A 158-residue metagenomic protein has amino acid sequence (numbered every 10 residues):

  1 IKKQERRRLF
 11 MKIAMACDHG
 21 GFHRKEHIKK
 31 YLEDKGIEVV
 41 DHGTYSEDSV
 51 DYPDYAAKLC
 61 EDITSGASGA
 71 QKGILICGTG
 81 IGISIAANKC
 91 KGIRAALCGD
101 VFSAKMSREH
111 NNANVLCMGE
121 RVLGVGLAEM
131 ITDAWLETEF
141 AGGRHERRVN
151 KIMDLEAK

Functional and structural regions predicted by a protein language model:
I1-F10: Short, Lys/Arg-enriched N-terminal segments with co-localized hydrophobic residues within the first ~10-30 amino acids
K12-A16, G20-H23, V101-K158: C-terminal binding/interaction regions
H23-D34: Short, solvent-exposed amphipathic alpha-helices that sit in or adjacent to ligand/effector-binding or catalytic
E38-S49: A short beta-strand-loop structural module common to alpha/beta enzyme folds
Y55-L97: Helix-adjacent hinge/juxtasegments
